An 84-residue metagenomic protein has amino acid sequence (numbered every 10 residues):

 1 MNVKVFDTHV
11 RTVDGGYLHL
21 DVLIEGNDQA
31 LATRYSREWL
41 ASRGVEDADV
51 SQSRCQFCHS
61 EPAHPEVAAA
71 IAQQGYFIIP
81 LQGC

Functional and structural regions predicted by a protein language model:
M1-A32, A63: Intrinsic disorder/low-complexity detector
Y35-C84: Acidic, low-complexity intrinsically disordered segments
